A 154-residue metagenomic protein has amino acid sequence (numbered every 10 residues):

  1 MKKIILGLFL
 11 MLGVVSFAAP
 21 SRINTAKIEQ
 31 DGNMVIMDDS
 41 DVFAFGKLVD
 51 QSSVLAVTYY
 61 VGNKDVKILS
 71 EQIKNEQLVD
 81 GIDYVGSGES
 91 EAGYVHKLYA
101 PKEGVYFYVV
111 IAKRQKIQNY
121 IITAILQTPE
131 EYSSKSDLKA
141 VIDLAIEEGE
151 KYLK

Functional and structural regions predicted by a protein language model:
I4-V14: Sec-dependent N-terminal signal peptides
A18-A26: Cleaved targeting-peptide boundary
A26-I68: Secretory pathway targeting signatures of secreted, lumenal, and periplasmic proteins
A26-M34, A124-K154: Surface-exposed amphipathic alpha-helical segments
E29-D31, L48-S52, S90-G93, A112-I121: Short, solvent-exposed coil/turn segments at beta-strand boundaries
E29-D39, E76-E89: Short secondary-structure junctions
L78-I117: Signature of long, low-cysteine stretches enriched in small and polar/charged residues
Y99-P101, A112-N119, I125-D137: Short, exposed beta-strand-loop hairpins at the edges of beta-sheets in extracellular/periplasmic proteins
